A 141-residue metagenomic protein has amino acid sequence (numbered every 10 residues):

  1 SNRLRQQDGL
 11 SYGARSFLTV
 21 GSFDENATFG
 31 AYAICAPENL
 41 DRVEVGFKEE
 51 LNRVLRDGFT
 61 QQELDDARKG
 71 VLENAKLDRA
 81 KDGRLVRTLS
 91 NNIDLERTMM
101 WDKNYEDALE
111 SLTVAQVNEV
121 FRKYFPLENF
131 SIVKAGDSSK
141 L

Functional and structural regions predicted by a protein language model:
N2-S111, E128-G136: M16 family metallopeptidases and their MPP-like homologs
T19, F121-Y124: Short proline/glycine-enriched turn/loop segments at secondary-structure junctions
D107, Q116-R122: Mature hydrolase/peptidase catalytic cores and their serpin-fold inhibitory cores, especially in secreted
S139-L141: Short, intrinsically disordered, charge-balanced linker/junction segments flanking boundaries in proteins
